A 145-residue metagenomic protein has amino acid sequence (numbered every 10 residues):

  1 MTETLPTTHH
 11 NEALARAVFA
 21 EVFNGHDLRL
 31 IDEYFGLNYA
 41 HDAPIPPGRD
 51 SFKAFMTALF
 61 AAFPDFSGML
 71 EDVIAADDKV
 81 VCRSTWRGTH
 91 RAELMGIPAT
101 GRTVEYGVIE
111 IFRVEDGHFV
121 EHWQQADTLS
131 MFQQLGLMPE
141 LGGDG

Functional and structural regions predicted by a protein language model:
M1-G145: C-terminal and inter-domain tail/linker signature
